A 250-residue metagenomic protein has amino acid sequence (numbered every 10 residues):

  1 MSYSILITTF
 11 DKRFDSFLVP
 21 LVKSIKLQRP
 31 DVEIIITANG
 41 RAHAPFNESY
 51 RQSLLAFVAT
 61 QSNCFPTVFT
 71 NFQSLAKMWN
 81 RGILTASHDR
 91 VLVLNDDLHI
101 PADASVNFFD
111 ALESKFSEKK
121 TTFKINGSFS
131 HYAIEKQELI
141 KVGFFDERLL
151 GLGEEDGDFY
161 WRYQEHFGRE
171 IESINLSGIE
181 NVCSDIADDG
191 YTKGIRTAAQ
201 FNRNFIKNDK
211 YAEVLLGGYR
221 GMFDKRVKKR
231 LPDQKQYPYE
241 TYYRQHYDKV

Functional and structural regions predicted by a protein language model:
M1-S24: N-proximal low-complexity "stem/linker" segments adjacent to membrane-targeting elements
V22-V68: Acidic donor-binding segment of Leloir-type glycosyltransferases
F69-A86: Glycine-rich, basic loop-to-helix element that forms the pyrophosphate-binding segment of sugar-nucleotide handling
S87-H88, S130-G143: Conserved nucleotide-sugar donor-binding and metal-coordinating catalytic region shared by glycosyltransferases
V91: Short aromatic/hydrophobic "clamp" motif used to bind/position activated sugar donors
N95-H99: The conserved acidic donor/metal-binding loop of glycosyltransferases
S105-F123: Conserved donor-nucleotide/metal-binding helix-loop-beta segment in metal-dependent transferases, i.e., the alpha-helix
G151, G157-V250: C-terminal catalytic/acceptor-binding lobe
